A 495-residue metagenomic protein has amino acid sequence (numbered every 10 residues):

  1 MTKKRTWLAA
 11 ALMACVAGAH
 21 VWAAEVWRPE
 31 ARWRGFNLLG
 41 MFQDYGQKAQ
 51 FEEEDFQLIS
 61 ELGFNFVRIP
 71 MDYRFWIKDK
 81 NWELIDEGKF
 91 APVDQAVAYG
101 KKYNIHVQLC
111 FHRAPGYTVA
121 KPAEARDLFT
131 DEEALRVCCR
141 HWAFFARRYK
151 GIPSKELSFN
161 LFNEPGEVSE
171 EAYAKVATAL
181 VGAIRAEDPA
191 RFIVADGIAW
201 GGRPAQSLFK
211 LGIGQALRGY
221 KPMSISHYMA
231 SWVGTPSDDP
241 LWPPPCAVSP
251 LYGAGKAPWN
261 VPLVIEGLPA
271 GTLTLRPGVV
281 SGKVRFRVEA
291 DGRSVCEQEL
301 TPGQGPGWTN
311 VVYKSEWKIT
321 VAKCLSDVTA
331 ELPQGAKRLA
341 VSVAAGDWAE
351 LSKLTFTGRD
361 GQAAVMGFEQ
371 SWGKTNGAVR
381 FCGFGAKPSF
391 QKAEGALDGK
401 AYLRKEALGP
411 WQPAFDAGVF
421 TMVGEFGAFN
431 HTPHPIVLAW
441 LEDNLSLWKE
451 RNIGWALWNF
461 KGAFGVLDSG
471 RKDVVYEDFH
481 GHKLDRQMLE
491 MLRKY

Functional and structural regions predicted by a protein language model:
M1-L8: Bacterial N-terminal signal peptides that target proteins for export
A10-G18: Bacterial N-terminal signal peptides
A19-A23: Boundary at the C-terminal end of the N-terminal hydrophobic targeting segment
E25, E132, R136-V264, K353-F390 (+2 more regions): Active-site region of glycoside hydrolase catalytic domains
V26-F192, G197-P204, K210-G212, W455 (+3 more regions): Active-site mouth of glycoside hydrolases
D127-L135, Q391-Y402: A short acidic, glycine-rich active-site loop that binds or catalyzes chemistry on phosphate/adenosine moieties
A247-P388, G399: Extracytoplasmic
T355-V379, P433-Y495: Aromatic-rich peripheral "rim/lid" segments of glycoside hydrolase catalytic domains that contact and position glycan
